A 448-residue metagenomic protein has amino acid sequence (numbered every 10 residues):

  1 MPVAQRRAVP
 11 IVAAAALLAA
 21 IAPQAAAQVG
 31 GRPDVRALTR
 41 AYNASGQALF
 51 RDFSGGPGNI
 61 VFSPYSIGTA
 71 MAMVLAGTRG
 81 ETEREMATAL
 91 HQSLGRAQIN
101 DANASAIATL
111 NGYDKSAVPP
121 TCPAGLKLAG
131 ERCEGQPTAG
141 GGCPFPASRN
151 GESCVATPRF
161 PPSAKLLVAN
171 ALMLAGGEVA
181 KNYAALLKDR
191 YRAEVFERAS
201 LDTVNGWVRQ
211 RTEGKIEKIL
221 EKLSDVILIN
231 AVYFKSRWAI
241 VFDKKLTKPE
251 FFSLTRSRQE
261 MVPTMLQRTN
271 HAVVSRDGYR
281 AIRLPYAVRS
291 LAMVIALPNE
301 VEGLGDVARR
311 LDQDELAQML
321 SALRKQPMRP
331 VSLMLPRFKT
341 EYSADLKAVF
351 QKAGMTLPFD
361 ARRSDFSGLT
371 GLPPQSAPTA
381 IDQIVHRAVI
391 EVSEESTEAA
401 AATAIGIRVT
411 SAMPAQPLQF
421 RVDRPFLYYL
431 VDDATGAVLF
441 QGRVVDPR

Functional and structural regions predicted by a protein language model:
P2-Q5, A13, A20-P120, T157-F196 (+2 more regions): Detector for small/aliphatic-rich hydrophobic stretches
P57, G95-P123, E152-V307, A317 (+1 more regions): Non-catalytic, conformational "gating/processing" segments within enzyme and secreted inhibitor domains
G58-I60, P425-Y428: Short loop/turn microsegments at loop-to-beta-strand junctions
P119-P123, A139-P144: Disulfide-braced loops of extracellular cysteine-rich modules
L126-A129, P144-N150: Extracellular, cysteine-rich, disulfide-stabilized repeat modules with beta-strand cores
C133-G135, C143, C154-A156: Short linear proline/tyrosine/threonine-rich motifs used for host-factor recruitment and membrane trafficking/assembly
Q419-R424: Short loop/turn motifs at secondary-structure junctions and domain boundaries
F426-R448: C-terminal or internal capping secondary-structure element at the end of a domain, subdomain, or sheet
